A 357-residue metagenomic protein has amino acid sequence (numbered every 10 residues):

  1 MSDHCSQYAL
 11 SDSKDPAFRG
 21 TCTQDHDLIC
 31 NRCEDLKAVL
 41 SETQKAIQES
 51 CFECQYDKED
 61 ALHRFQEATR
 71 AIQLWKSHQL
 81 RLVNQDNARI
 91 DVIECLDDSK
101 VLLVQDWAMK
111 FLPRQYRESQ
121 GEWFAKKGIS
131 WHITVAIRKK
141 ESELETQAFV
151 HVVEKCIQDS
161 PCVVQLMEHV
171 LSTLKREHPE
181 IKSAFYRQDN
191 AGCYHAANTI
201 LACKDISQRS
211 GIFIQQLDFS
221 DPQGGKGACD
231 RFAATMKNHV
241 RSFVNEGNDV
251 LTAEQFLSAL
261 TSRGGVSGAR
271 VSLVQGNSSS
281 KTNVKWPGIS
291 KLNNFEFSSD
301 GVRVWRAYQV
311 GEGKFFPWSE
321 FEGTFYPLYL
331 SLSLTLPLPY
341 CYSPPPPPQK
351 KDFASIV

Functional and structural regions predicted by a protein language model:
M1-V357: Extended mixed-charge, aromatic/glycine-enriched low-complexity segments
